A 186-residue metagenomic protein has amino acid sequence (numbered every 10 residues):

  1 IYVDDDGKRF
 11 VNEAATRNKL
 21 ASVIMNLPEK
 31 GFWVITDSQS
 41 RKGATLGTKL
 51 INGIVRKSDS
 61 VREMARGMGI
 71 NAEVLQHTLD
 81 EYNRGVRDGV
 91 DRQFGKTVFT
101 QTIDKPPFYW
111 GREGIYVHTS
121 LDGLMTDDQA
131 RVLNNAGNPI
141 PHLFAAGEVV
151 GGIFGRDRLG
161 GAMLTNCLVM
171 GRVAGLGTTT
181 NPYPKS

Functional and structural regions predicted by a protein language model:
I1-V74: An anion/pyrophosphate-binding glycine-rich loop and adjacent beta-alpha core in soluble alpha-beta enzymes
D5-D6, D128, N135, V169: Short, ordered coil/turn segments that flank beta-strands lining enzyme active or ligand-binding pockets
N18-A21, P141-L143, P184: A short local loop/turn or secondary-structure capping micro-motif enriched for an aromatic residue
G67, T78-E81, A174-G177, N181: Generic, well-ordered alpha-helical scaffold segments in large soluble proteins
V74-D157: A glycine-rich dinucleotide-binding beta-alpha-beta segment and adjacent secondary-structure elements that constitute
V86-V90, T180-K185: Short arginine-rich
G111, V150-P182: A conserved FAD-binding loop/helix module that cradles the flavin
